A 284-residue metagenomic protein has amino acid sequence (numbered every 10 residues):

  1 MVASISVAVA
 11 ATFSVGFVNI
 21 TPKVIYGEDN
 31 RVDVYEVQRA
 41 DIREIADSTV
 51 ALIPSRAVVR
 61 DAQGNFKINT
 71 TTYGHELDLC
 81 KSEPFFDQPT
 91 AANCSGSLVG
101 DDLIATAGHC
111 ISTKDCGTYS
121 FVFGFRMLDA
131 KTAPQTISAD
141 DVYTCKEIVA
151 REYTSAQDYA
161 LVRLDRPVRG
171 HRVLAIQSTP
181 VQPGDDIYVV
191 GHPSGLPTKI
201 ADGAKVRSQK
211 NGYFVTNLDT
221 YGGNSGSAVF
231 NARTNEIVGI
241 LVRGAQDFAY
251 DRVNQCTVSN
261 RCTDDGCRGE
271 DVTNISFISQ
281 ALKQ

Functional and structural regions predicted by a protein language model:
M1-A11: Gram-negative bacterial Sec-dependent N-terminal signal peptides
A10-V18: Autoinhibitory propeptides
N19-E36, E44-F85, P89-A91, L98-D101 (+2 more regions): Serine endopeptidase catalytic core focused on the charge-relay Asp
D41-E44, D219: Interface-prone segments of viral and bacterial extracellular assemblies
S97-L98, T220-V242: Catalytic nucleophile loop of clan PA
A107-S112, G191-S194, G222, G239-D247: Short beta->alpha transition motifs characteristic of CBS
D141-T144, V242-Q284: C-terminal cap/linker of serine protease catalytic domains
